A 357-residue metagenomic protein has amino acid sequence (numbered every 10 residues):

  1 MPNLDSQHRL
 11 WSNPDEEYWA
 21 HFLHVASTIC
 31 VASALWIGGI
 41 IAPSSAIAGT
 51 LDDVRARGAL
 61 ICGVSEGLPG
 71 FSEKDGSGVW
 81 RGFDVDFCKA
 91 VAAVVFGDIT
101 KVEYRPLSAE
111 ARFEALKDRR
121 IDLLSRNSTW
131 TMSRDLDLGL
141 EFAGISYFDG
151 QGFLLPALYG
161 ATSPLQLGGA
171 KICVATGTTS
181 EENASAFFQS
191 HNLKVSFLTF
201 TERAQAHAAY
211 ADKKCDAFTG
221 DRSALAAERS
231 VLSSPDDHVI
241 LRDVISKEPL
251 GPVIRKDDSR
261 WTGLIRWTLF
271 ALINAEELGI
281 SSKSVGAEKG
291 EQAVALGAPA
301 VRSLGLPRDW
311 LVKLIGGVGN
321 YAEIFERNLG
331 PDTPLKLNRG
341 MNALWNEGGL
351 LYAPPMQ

Functional and structural regions predicted by a protein language model:
A26-A42: Bacterial N-terminal signal peptides
A42-A48: Sec/Tat signal peptide C-region and signal peptidase I cleavage site
A48-N127, L304-L306, Y321, L344: Extracytoplasmic small-molecule ligand-binding "clamshell" domains of the periplasmic binding protein/Venus flytrap
R55-G58, V91, V95-I99, R120 (+10 more regions): Sec/Tat-exported extracytoplasmic proteins
I61-G70, G78-V95, T129, D149-Q205: Bilobed "Venus flytrap"/periplasmic-binding protein-like clamshell domains and structurally analogous long
D86-K89, A93-V95, A157-A161, L165 (+6 more regions): Extended ligand-binding regions for polar small-molecule ligands
K89, A93, G97-Q166, R222-I245 (+2 more regions): Acidic, polar ligand-binding/catalytic clefts
